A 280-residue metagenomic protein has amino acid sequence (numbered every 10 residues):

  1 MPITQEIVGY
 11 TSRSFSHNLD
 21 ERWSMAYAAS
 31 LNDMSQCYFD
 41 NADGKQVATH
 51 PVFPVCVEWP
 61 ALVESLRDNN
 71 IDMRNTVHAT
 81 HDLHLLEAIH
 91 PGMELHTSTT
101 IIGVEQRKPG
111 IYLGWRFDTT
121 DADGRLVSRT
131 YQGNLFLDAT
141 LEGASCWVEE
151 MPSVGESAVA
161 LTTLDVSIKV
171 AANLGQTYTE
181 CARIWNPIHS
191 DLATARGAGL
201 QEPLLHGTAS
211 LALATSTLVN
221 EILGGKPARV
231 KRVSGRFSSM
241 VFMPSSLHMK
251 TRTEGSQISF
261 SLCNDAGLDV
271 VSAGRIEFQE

Functional and structural regions predicted by a protein language model:
M1-T80, L141, S145-E149, S157-E221 (+1 more regions): Hot-dog-fold acyl-thioester-processing enzymes
M1-Y10, T76-V166, V241-P244, H248-E280: HotDog/MaoC-like acyl-thioester-processing domains
A193-S256, L262-L268: Catalytic-pocket segment enriched in acidic/His residues
